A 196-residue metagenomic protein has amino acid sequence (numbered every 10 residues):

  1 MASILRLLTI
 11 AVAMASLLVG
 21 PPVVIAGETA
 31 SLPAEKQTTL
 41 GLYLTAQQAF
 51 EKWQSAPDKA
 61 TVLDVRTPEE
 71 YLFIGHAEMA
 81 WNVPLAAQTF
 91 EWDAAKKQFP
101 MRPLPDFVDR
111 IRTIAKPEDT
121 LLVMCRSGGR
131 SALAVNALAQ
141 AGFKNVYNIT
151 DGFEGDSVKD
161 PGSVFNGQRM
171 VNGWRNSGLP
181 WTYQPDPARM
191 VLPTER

Functional and structural regions predicted by a protein language model:
A2, R6-L7, G20-A60, L72-T120 (+1 more regions): Rhodanese-like catalytic fold shared by cysteine-dependent sulfurtransferases and DSP/PTP-type phosphatases
V12-G20: Hydrophobic core
T61-R66: Short hydrophobic beta-strand that contains or immediately precedes a catalytic carboxylate
V123-M124: Short, surface-exposed ligand- or partner-binding patches at beta-edge/loop junctions that are enriched in aromatics
G128: Conserved G/P- and acidic residue-centered "switch" motifs that form tight phosphate/ATP-binding loops in soluble
